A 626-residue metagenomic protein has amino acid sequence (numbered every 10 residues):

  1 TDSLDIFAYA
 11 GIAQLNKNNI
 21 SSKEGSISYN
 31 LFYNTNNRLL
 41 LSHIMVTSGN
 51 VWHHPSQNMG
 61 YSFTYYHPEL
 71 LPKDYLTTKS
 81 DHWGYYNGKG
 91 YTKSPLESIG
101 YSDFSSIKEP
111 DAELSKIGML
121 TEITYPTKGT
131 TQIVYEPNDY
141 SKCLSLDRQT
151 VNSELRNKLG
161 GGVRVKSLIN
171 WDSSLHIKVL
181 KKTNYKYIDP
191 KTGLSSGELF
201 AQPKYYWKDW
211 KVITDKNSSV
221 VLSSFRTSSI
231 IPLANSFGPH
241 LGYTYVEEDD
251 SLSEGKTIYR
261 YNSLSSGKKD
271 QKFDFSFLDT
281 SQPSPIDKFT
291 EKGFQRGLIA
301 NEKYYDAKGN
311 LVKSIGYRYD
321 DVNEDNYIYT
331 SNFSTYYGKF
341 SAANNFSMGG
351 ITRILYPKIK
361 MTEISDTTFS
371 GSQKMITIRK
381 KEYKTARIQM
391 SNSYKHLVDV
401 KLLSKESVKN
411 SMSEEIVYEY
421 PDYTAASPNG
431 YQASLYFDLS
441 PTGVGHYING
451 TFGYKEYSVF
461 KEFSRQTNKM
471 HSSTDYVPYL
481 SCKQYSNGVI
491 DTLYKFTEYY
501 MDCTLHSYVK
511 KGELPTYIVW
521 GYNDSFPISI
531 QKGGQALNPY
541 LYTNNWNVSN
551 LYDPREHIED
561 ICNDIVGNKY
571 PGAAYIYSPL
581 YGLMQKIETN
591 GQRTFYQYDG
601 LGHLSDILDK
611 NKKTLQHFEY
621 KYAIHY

Functional and structural regions predicted by a protein language model:
T1-L537, N545-L551, E559-N611: Non-catalytic interaction/targeting regions
I607-Y626: C-terminal tail/sorting-segment detector
